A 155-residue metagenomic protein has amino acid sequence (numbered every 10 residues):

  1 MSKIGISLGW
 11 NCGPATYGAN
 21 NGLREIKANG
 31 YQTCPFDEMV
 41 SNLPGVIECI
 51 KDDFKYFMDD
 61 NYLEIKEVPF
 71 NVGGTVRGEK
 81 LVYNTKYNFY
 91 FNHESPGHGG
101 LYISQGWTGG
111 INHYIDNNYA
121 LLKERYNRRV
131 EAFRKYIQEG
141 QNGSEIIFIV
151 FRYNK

Functional and structural regions predicted by a protein language model:
M1-K155: Extracellular glycan-modifying ectodomains
